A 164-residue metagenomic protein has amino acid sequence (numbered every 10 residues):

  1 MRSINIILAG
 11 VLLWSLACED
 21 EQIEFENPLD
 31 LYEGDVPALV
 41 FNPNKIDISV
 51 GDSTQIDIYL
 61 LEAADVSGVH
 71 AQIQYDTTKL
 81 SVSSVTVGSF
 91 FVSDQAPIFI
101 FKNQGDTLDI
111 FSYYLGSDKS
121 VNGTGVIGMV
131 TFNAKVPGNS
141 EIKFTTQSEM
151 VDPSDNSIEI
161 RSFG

Functional and structural regions predicted by a protein language model:
M1-L16: Sec-dependent bacterial lipoprotein signal peptides
C18-G164: Acidic, low-complexity intrinsically disordered segments
